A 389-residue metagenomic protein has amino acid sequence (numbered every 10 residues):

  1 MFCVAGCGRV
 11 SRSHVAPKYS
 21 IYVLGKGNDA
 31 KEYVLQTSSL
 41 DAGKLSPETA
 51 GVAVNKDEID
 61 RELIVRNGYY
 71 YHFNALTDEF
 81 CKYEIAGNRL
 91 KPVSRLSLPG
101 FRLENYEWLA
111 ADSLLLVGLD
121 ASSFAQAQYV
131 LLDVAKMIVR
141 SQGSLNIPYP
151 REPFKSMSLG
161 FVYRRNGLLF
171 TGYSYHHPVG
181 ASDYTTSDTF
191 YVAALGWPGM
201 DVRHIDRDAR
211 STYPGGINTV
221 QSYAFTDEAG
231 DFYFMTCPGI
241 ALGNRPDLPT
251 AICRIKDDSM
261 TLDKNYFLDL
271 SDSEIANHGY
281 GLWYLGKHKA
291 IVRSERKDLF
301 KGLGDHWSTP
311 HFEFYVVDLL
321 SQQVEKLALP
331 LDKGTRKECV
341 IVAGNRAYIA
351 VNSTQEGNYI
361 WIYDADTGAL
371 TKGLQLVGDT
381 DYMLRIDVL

Functional and structural regions predicted by a protein language model:
A16, G27-E32, A75-D78, A121-A127 (+4 more regions): Short, solvent-exposed loop/turn segments at conserved positions within beta-propeller repeat blades
A16-N28, V65-A75, A111-S123, G167-H176 (+3 more regions): Short beta-strand elements that form the blades of beta-propeller/WD-repeat-like and other beta-sheet-rich scaffold
V34-I138: Post-signal peptide N-terminal segment of secreted/secretory-pathway proteins
L35-L40, Q126-I138, Y184-M200, D247-M260 (+2 more regions): Beta-propeller blade signature
K44-K56, L90-F101, I138-P153, D201-R210 (+3 more regions): Beta-propeller fold detector
V54-N67, L98-A111, P150-V162, P214-A224 (+3 more regions): Repeated scaffold domains used in trafficking and secretory/extracellular systems, primarily beta-propellers
Y163-D298: Acidic, serine/threonine- and glycine-rich low-complexity intrinsically disordered segments that serve as flexible
M260-E356: Intrinsically disordered, low-complexity segments enriched in Gly and acidic/Ser/Thr residues that form flexible
